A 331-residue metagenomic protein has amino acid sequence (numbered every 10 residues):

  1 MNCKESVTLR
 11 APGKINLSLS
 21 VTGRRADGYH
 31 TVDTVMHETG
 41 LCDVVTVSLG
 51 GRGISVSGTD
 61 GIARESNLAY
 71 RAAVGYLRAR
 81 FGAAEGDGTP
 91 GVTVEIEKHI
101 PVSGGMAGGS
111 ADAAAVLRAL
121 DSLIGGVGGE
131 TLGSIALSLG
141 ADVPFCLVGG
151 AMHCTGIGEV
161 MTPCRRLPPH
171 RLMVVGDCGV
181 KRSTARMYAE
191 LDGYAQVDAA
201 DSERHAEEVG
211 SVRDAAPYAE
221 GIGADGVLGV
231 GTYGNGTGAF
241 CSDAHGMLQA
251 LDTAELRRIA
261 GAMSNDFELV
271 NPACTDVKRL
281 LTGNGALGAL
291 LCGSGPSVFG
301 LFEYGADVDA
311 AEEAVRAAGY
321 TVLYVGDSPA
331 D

Functional and structural regions predicted by a protein language model:
M1-G104, S122-G126, E130, L167 (+2 more regions): ATP-binding N-lobe of GHMP and related small-molecule kinases
R10, E95-E97, L147, T155 (+2 more regions): Short beta-strand segments
I54, H153-G288, E303-D331: Conserved, helical-rich catalytic subdomain that frames metal- and/or nucleotide-binding sites in enzyme alpha/beta
G104-S134, F145-G149: DPxDG-like acidic metal-binding loop motif
G108-G109, C292-P296: Glycine-rich beta-strand-to-loop/alpha-helix junction loops that act as flexible
G128-L139, L281, D309-E312: Short, well-structured alpha-helical segments that form the helix of a local strand-helix-strand
F299-L301: Short hydrophobic/aromatic beta-strand micro-patches that form the beta-sheet surface supporting nucleotide- or nucleic
